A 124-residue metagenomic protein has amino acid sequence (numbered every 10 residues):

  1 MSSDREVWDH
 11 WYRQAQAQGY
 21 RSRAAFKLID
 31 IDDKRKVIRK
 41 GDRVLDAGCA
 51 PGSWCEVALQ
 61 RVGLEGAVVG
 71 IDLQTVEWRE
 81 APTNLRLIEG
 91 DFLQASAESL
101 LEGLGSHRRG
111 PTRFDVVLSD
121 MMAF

Functional and structural regions predicted by a protein language model:
M1-K40: Class I SAM-dependent methyltransferase Rossmann-like catalytic core, especially the SAM/SAH-binding loop
L28, G48, V117: Residue-level signature of catalytic and energy-coupling elements of molecular machines, predominantly ATP/GTP-dependent
K40, L64, T112-R113: Short loop/turn motifs at secondary-structure junctions
K40-A50: Conserved class I S-adenosyl-L-methionine
P51-G63: Conserved SAM-binding loop of SAM-dependent methyltransferases across substrates and taxa, primarily the Class I
E65-V69: Short beta-strand element of Class I
I71-S119, F124: S-adenosyl-L-methionine
